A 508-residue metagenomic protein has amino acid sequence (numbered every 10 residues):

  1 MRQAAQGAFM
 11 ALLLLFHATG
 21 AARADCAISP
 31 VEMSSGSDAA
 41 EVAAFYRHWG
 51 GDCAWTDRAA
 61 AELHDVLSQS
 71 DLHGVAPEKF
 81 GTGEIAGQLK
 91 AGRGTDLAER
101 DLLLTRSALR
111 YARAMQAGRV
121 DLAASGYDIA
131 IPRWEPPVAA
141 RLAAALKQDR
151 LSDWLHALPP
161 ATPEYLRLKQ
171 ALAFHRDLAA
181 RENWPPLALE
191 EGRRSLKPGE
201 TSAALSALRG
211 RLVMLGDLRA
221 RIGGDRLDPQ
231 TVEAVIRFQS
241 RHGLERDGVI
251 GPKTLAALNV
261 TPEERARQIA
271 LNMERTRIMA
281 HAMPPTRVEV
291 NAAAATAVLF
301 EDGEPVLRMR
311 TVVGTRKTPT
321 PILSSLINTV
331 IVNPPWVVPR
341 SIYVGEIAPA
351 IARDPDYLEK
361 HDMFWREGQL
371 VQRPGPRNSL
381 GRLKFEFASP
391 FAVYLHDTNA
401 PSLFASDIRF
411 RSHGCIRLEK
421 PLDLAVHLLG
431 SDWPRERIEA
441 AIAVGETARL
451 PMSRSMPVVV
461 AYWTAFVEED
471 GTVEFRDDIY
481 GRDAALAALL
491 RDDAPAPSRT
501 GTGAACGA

Functional and structural regions predicted by a protein language model:
M1-A4: Positively charged n-region of N-terminal signal peptides that target proteins for export
G7-H17: Bacterial N-terminal signal peptides
A24-G36, L109, I129, R133-P136 (+1 more regions): Well-ordered beta-sheet/strand-loop patches within structured domains
A24-R133: Cationic-aromatic interfacial patches
